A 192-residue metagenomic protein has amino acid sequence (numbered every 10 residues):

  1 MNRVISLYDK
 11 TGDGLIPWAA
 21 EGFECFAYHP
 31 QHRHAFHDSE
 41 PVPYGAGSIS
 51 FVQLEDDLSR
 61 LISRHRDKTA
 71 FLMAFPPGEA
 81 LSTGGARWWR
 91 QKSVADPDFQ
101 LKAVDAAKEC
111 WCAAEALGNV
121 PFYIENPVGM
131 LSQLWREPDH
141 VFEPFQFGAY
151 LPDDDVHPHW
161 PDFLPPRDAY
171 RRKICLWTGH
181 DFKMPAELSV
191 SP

Functional and structural regions predicted by a protein language model:
N2-I62, M73, P77-L81: SAM cofactor-binding core of SAM-dependent methyltransferases, primarily the Rossmann-like beta-alpha-beta module
L7-Y8, H29, R60-R66, F71 (+1 more regions): Class I S-adenosyl-L-methionine
